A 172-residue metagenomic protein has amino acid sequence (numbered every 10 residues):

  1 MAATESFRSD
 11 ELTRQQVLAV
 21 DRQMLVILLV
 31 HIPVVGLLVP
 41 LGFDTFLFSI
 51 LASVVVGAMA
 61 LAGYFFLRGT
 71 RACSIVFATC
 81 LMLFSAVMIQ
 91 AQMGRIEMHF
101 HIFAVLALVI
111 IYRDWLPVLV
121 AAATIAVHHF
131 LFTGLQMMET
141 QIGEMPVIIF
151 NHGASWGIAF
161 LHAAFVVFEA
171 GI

Functional and structural regions predicted by a protein language model:
M1-V17: Short, Lys/Arg-rich, polar N-terminal cytosolic tail immediately upstream of the first transmembrane signal-anchor
Q23-L108, A121, I125-F130, G153-A154: Hydrophobic transmembrane alpha-helices and their membrane-interface boundaries in multi-pass, membrane-anchored
S74, G157-I158, H162: Transmembrane alpha-helices of multi-pass eukaryotic membrane proteins
L116-P117: Residue-level recognition of membrane-helix boundary sites in multi-pass small-molecule transporters
F130-I142: Membrane-helix interface motif
P146-I158: Membrane-interface segments at the starts/ends of alpha-helical transmembrane spans
A163-I172: Juxtamembrane or sensor-core-proximal signal-transducing alpha helices that couple sensory domains to cytosolic
